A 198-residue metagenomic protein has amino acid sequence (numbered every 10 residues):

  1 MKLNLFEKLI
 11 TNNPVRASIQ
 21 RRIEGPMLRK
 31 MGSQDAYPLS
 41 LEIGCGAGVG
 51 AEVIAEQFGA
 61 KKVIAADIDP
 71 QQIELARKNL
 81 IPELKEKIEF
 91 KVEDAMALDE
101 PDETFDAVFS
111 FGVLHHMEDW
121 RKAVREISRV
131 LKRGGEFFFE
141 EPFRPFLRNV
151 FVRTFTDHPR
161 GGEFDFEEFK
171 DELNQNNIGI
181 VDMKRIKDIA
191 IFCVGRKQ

Functional and structural regions predicted by a protein language model:
M1-K8: N-terminal, positively charged/glycine-rich alpha-helical extensions of SAM-dependent methyltransferases
N12, R16-R21, F138-C193: C-terminal alpha-helical "lid/dimerization" subdomain adjacent to the S-adenosyl-L-methionine
S18-P38, V53: Conserved alpha-helix/loop element of class I SAM-dependent methyltransferases that forms part of the SAM/SAH-binding
L41, A47-A97: Class I SAM-dependent methyltransferase SAM/SAH-binding core
F109: A conserved beta-strand element that flanks and buttresses the S-adenosyl-L-methionine
G112-V113: Short catalytic micro-motifs in class I SAM-dependent methyltransferases
R121-R133: A short glycine-rich, Lys/Arg-flanked "PGG" loop and its adjoining helix->strand segment in the class I
V194-Q198: C-terminal lobe and adjacent flexible extensions of AdoMet/dcAdoMet transferase-like proteins
